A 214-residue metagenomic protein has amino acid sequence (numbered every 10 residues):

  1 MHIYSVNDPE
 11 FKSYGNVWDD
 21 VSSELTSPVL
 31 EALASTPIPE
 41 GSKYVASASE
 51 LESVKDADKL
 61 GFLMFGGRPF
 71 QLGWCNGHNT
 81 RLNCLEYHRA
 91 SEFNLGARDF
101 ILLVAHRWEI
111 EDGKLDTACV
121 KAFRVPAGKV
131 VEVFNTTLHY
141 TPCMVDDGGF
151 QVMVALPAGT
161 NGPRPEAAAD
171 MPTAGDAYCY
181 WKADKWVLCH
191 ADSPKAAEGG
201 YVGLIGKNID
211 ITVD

Functional and structural regions predicted by a protein language model:
M1-A127, L138-D214: Active-site region of the double-stranded beta-helix
V133: Aromatic-residue-lined binding/catalytic grooves and analogous aromatic/hydrophobic interfacial grooves in multimeric
